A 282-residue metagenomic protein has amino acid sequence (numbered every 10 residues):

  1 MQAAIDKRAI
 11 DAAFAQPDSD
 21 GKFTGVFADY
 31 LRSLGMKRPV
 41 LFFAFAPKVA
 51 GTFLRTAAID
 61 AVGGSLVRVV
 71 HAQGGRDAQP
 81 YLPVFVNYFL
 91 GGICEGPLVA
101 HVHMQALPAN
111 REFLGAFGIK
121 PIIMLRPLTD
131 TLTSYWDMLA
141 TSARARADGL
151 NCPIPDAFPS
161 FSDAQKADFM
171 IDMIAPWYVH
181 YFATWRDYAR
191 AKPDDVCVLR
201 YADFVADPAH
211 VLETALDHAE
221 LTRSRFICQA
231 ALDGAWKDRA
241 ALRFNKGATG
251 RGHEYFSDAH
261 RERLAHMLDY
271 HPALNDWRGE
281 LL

Functional and structural regions predicted by a protein language model:
M1-F158, A167-C197, A259-E262, H266-L281: PAPS-dependent sulfotransferase catalytic domain
V67-N87, A191-E262, H266-D269: The conserved 3'-phosphoadenosine-5'-phosphosulfate
